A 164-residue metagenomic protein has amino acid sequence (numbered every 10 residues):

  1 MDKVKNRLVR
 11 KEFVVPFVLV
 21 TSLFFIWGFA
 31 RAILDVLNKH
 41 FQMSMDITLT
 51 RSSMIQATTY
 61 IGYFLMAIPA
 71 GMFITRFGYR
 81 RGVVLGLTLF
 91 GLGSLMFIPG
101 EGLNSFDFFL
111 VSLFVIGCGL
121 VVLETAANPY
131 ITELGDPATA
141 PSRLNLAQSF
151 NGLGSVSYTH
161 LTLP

Functional and structural regions predicted by a protein language model:
M1-S22: Cytosolic juxtamembrane N-terminal segment immediately preceding the first transmembrane helix of multi-pass
P16, S22-F41: Extracytoplasmic
A57-G71: Central cavity-lining transmembrane alpha-helices of secondary-active solute carriers, predominantly the Major
L89-G102: C-terminal ends and interior cores of transmembrane alpha-helices in multi-pass membrane transporters/permeases
D107-V122: Hydrophobic core of transmembrane alpha-helices in multi-pass small-molecule transporters, especially MFS/SLC-type
N145-Y158: Glycine-rich segments within core transmembrane alpha-helices of 12-TM secondary carriers
T159-P164: Conserved small/polar residues in nucleotide/adenosyl-binding loops
